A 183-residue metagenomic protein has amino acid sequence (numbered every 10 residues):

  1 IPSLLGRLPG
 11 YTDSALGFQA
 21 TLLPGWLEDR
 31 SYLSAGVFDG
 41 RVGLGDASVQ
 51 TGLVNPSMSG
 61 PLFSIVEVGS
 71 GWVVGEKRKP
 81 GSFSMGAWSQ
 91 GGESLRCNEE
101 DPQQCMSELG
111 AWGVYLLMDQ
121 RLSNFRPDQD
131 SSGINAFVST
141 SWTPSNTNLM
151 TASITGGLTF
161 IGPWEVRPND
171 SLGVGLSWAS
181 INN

Functional and structural regions predicted by a protein language model:
I1-S64: Surface-exposed coil loops of outer-membrane beta-barrel proteins
L8-G10, V54-G60, Q104-W112, N146-M150: Replace "Gram-negative outer membrane beta-barrel proteins" with "bacterial and organellar outer membrane beta-barrel
F18-P24, V66-W72, L116-Q120, G156-G162 (+1 more regions): Residues on the lipid-exposed face of transmembrane beta-strands in outer-membrane beta-barrel proteins
G25-S31, W72-S82, S123-I134, G162-S171: Short loop/turn motifs that connect adjacent beta-strands in outer-membrane beta-barrel proteins
L33-D39, F83-S89, I134-W142, G156 (+1 more regions): Transmembrane beta-barrel strands of outer-membrane/channel proteins
G45-G52, S94-P102, N148-A152, N183: Outer-membrane beta-barrel translocator domains and adjoining extracellular loop/strand segments of Gram-negative
F63-S123: A conserved active-site cap/scaffold subdomain adjacent to cofactor or substrate pockets
T151-N183: C-terminal hydrophobic structural anchor segments that stabilize assembly/packing rather than catalytic chemistry
